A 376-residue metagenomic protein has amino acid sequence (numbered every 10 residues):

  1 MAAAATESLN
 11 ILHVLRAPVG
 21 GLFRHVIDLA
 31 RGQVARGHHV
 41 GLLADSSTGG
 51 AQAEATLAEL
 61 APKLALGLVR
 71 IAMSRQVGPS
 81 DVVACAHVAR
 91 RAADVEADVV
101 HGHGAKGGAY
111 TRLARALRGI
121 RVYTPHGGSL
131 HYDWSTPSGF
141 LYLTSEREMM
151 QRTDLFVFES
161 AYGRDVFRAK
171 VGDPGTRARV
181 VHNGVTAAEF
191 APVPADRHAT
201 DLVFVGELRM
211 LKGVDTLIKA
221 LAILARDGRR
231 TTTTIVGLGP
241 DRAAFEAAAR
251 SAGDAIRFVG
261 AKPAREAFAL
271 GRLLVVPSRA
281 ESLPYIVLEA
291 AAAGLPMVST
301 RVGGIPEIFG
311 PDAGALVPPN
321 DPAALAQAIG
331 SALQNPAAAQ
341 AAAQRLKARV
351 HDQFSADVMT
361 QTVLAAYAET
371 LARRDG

Functional and structural regions predicted by a protein language model:
L12-S80, V180: N-terminal strand-loop element at the rim of the active site of nucleotide-sugar-dependent glycosyltransferases
F23-R31, F204-I223, P240-E246, A323: A conserved mid-protein helix/loop that constitutes part of the nucleotide-sugar donor-binding site
G102-G107: Short His-centered aromatic/hydrophobic patch
Q151-R177, V185-A187: A short, active-site helix/loop in glycosyltransferases that binds the activated sugar's phosphate group
E246-A261: Nucleotide-activated donor-binding/catalytic signature segment of Leloir-type glycosyltransferases, i.e., the conserved
R279: Aromatic "clamp/platform" in nucleotide-sugar-dependent glycosyltransferases that forms part of the donor/acceptor
P296-S299: Short hydrophobic beta-strand element within catalytic cores of glycosyltransferases and related nucleotide-activated
P311-P322, S331-A337: Conserved acidic donor-binding segment of nucleotide-sugar-dependent glycosyltransferases
